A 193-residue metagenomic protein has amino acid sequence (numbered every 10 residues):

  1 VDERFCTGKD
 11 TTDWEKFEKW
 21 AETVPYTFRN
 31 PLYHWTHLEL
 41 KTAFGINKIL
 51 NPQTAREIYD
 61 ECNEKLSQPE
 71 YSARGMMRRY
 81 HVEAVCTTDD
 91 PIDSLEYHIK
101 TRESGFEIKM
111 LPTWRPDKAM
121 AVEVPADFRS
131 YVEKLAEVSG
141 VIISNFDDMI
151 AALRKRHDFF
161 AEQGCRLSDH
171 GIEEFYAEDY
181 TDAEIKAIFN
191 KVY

Functional and structural regions predicted by a protein language model:
V1-Y193: Metal-cofactor-binding active-site regions of metalloenzymes
